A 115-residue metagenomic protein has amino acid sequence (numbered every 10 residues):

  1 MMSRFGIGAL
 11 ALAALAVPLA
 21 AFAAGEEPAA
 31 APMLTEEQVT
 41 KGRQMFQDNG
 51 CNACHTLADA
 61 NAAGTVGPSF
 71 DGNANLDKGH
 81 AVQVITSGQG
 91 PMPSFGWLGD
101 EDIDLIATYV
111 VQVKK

Functional and structural regions predicted by a protein language model:
M1-L10: Bacterial N-terminal signal peptides that target proteins for export
L10-A13, A21: Cleavable N-terminal signal peptides
A24-F46: Electrostatic cytochrome c docking/interface patches
V39-R43, Q47, A53-S87, W97: Gly/Gly-Pro-rich "capping" loops immediately C-terminal to redox-active cysteine motifs in periplasmic/lumenal
N49, G88, V110-V113: Alpha-helix boundary/capping residues
W97-K115: C-terminal capping alpha-helices of c-type cytochrome domains
